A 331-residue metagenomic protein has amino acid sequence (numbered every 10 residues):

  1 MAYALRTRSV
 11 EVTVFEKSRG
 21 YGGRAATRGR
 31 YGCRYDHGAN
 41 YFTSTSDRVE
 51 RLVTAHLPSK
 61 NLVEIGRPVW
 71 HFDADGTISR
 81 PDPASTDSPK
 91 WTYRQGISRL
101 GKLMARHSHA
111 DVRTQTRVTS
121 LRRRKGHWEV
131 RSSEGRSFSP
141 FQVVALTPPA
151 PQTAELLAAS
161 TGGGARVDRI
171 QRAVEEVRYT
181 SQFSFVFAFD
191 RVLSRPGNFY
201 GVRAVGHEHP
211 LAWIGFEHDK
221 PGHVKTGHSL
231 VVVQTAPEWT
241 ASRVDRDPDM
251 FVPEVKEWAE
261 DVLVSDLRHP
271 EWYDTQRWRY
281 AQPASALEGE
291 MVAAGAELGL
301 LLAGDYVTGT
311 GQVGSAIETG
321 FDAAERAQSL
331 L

Functional and structural regions predicted by a protein language model:
Y3-Y31: Glycine-rich FAD pyrophosphate-binding loop
A4, T27-H71: N-terminal FAD cofactor-binding segment of flavoenzymes
V10-T13, V144-T147, P270: Hydrophobic anchor at the start of a short beta-strand that flanks the dinucleotide cofactor-binding loop
G20, T226-L331: Conserved flavin/dinucleotide-binding core of flavoenzymes
G22, S137, F141-Y200, S265: Central helical "cap/lid" subdomain
Y41-R48, I78-A105, R113, D245-E254: Short beta-strand to alpha-helix junction loop
T114-E129: A conserved short coil-to-beta-strand element within the FAD-binding core of flavoproteins
P196-V233, A241-S242: Anionic-ligand binding region
